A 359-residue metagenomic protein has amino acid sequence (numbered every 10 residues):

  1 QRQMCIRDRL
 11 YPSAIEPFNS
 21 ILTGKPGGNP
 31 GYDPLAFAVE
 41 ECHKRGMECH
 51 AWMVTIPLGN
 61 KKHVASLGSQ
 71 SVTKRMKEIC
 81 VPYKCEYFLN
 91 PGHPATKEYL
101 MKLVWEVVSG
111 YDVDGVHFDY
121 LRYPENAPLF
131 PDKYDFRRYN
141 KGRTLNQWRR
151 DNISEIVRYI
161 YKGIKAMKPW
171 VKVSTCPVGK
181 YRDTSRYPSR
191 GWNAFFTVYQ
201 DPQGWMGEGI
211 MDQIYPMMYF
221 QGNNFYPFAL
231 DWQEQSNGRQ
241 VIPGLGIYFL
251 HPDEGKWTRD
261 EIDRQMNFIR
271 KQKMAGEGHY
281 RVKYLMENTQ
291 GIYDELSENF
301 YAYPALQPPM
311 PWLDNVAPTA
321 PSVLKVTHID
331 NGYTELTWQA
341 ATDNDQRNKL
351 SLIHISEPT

Functional and structural regions predicted by a protein language model:
Q1-I6, H354-T359: Short, small-residue-biased leader/transition segments that mark boundaries at the very start of proteins
Q3, R7-P30: Aromatic-lined carbohydrate-binding/catalytic grooves of carbohydrate-active enzymes
I21-E40, D151-Y159: Aromatic- and glycine-enriched glycan-recognition loops and surfaces that form the carbohydrate-binding subsites
H50-E106, F196: Active-site-adjacent "subsite" loops/lids of carbohydrate-active enzymes
L103, S109-G110, G115-F118, R122-P188 (+3 more regions): Active-site neighborhood of glycoside hydrolase catalytic domains
P202-Q203, G207-N223, I242-M310: Substrate-binding cleft of secreted/luminal carbohydrate-active enzymes
Y301-R347: Pro/Thr/Ser/Gly-rich low-complexity, intrinsically disordered linker/stalk tracts
N344-L352, S356: Extracellular low-complexity, O-glycosylation-prone stalks/linkers
